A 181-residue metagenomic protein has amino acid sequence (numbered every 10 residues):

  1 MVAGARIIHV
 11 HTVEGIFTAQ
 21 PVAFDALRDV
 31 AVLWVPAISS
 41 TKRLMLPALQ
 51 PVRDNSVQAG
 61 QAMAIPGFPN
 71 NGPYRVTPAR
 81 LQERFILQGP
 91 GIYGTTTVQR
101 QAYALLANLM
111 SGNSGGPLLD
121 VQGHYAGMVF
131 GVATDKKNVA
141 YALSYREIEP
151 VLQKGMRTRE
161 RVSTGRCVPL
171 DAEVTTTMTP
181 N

Functional and structural regions predicted by a protein language model:
M1-R75, T158-T164: Conserved active-site neighborhood of the chymotrypsin/trypsin-like protease fold
V30-A31, M128, P169: Intrinsic structural disorder
P36-A48, R75-G165: Active-site region of chymotrypsin-like
I65-G67, L105-A107, P180: Short beta-strand segments that buttress and anchor functional surface loops
M156-N181: Short, low-complexity, Pro/Ser/Thr/Gly-rich segments in the mature regions of secreted, periplasmic
